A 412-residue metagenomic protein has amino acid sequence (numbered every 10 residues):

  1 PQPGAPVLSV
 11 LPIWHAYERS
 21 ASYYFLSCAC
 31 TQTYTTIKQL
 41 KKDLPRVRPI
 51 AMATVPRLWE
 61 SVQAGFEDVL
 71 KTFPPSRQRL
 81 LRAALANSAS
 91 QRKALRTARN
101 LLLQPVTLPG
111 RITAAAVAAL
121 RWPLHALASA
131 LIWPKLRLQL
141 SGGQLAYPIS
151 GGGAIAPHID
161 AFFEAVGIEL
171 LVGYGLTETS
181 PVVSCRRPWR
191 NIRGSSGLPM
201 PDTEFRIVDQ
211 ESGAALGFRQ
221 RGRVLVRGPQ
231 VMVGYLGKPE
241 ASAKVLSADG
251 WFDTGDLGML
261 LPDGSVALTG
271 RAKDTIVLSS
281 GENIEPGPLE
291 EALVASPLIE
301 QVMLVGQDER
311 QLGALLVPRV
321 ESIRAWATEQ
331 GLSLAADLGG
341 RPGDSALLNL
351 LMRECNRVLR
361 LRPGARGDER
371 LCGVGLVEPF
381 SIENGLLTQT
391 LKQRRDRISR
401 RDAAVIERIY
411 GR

Functional and structural regions predicted by a protein language model:
P1-S9, I13-P134: Conserved AMP-binding/adenylation subdomain of ANL enzymes
R57, V106, G110-A114, Y147 (+6 more regions): Conserved A3 ("GATE") glycine/threonine-rich loop of ANL adenylate-forming enzymes
R82-T97, P123-Q139, L145-I168, E211: Short gly/Ser/Thr-rich phosphate-binding loop of adenylate-forming enzymes
I155, E164-E169, L176-G194, D209-E211 (+2 more regions): Active-site loops of AMP-binding adenylate-forming
P199, T203-V208, S212-R219, R223-L278: Conserved ATP-binding/catalytic segment of the ANL
G228, V233-G234, L257-G367, N384: AMP-binding/adenylate-forming catalytic core of the ANL superfamily
I276, Q301-V305, M352, N356-R412: Conserved C-terminal "lid"/linker of ANL adenylate-forming enzymes
